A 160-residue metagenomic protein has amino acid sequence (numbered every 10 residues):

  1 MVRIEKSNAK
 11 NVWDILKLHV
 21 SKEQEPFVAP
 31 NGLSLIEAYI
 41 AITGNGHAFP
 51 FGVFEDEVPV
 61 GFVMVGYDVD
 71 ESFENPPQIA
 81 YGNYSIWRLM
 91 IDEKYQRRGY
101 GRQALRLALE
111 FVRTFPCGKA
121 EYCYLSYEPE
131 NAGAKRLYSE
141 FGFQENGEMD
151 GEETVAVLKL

Functional and structural regions predicted by a protein language model:
V2, K6-W87, D92-K94, F111-C117 (+1 more regions): Acetyl-CoA-dependent GNAT
L89, A104-L109, Y124-L125, A134: Conserved short hydrophobic patches within well-ordered secondary structure
D92-K94, R98, P129-E130: Active-site acidic-Proline motif in GNAT/NAT acetyltransferases
Y95, G99-L107: Conserved acetyl-CoA pyrophosphate-binding loop and the N-cap/start of the following alpha-helix in GNAT-like
R98, G118-K119: Short coil/turn segments at alpha/beta junctions that flank glycine-rich nucleotide-binding fingerprints
R102, E128-G147: Conserved active-site alpha-helix within GNAT-family acetyltransferase domains
K119-K135, G151-T154: Conserved beta-strand-loop-alpha-helix junction that forms the acyl-donor binding cleft
V157-L160: Short beta-strand-to-coil "C-cap" segments at the C-terminal boundary of structured domains/repeats, marking
